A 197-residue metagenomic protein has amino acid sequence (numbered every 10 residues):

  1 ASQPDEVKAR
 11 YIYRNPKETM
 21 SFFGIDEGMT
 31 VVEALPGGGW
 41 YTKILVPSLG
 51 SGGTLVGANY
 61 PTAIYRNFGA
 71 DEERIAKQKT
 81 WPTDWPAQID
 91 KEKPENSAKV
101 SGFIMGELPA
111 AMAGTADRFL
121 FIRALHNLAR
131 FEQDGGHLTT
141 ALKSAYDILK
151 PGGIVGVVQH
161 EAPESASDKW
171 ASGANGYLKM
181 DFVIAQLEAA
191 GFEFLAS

Functional and structural regions predicted by a protein language model:
A1-F22, D26: Class I SAM-dependent methyltransferase Rossmann-like catalytic core, especially the SAM/SAH-binding loop
D26-G37: Conserved class I S-adenosyl-L-methionine
G28, S51-G52, L149-V155: Short glycine-dipeptide loop
V46-P47, G135-P151: A short glycine-rich, Lys/Arg-flanked "PGG" loop and its adjoining helix->strand segment in the class I
V56, L142, G152-H160: Conserved beta-strand signature within the Rossmann-like core of class I S-adenosyl-L-methionine
A70-L108: S-adenosyl-L-methionine
L108-L120: A short acidic, Gly/Pro-enriched loop at the edge of an enzyme's catalytic core that lines a small-molecule cofactor
S167-A196: Conserved Class I S-adenosyl-L-methionine
